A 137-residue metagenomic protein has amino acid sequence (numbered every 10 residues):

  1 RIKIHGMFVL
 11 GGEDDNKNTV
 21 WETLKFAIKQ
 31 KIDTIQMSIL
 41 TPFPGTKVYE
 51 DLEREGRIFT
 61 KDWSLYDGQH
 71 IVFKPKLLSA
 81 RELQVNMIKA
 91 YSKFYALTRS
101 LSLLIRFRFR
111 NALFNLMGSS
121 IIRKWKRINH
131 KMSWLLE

Functional and structural regions predicted by a protein language model:
R1-A112, W134-E137: A structural motif corresponding to the C-terminal lobe/cap of the Radical SAM core domain
G118-E137: Short linear elements at protein peripheries
